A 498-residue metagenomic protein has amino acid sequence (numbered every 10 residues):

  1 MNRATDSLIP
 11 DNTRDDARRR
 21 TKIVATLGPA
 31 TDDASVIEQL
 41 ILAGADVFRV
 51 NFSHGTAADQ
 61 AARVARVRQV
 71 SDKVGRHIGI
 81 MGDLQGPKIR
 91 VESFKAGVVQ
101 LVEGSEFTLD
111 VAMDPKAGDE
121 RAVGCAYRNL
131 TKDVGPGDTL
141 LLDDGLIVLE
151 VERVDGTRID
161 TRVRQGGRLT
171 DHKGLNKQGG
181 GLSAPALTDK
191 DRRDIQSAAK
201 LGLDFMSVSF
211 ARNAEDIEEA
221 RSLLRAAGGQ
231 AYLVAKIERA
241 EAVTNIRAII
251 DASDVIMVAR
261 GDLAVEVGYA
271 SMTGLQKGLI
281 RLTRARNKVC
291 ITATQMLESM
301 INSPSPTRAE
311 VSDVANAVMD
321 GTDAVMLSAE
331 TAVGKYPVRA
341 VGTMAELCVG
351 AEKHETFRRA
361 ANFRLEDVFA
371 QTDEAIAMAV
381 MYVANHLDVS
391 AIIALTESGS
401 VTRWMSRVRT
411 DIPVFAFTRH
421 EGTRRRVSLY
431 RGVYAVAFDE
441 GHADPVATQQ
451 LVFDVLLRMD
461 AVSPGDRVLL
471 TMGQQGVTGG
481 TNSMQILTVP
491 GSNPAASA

Functional and structural regions predicted by a protein language model:
M1-A498: Non-catalytic helical/linker scaffolds that mediate oligomerization, partner binding, and domain coupling around large
